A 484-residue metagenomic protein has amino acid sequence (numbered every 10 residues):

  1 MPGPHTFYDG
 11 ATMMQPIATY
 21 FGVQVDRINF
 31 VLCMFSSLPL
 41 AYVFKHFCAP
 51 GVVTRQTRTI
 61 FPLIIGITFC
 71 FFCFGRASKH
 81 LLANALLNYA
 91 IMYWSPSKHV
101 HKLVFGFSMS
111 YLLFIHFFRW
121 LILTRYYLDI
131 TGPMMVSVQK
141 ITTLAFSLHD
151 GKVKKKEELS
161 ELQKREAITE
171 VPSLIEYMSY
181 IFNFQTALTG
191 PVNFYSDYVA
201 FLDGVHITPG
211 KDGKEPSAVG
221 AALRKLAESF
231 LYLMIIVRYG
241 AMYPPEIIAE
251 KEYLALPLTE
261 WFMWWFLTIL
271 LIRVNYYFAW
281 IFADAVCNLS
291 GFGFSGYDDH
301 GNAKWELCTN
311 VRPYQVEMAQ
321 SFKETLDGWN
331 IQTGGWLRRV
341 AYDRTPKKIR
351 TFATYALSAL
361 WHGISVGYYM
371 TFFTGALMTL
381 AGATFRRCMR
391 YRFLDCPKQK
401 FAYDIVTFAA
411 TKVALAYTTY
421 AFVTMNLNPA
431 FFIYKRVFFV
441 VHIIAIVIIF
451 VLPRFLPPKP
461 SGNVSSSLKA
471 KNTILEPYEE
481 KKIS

Functional and structural regions predicted by a protein language model:
M1-S484: Non-catalytic, membrane-anchoring transmembrane segments at the edges
